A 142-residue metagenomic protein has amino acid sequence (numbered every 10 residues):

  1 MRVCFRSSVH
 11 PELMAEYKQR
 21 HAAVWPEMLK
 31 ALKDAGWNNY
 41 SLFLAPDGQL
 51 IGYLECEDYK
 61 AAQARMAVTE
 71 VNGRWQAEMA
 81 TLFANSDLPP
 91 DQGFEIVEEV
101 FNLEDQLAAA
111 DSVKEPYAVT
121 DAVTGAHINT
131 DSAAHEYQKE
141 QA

Functional and structural regions predicted by a protein language model:
R2-E16: Short glycine-/aliphatic-rich beta-strand segments at the starts of folded cytosolic domains
V3, L50, E95: A broad, low-specificity signal marking well-ordered, structured residues that form hydrophobic/aromatic
F5, Y17, H21, G52: Hydrophobic pocket/interface hotspot
L13-N38: Short amphipathic alpha-helical segments
M14, F43-L44, E55-K60, F101 (+1 more regions): Short, polar/acidic, helix-capping and beta-turn segments at strand->helix junctions that line the mouths
L29-I51, E55-E57: Short, glycine- and small/hydrophobic-rich beta-strand elements in well-ordered beta-sheets
A35, C56-F94: An amphipathic, aromatic/His-enriched active-site/gating alpha helix that lines ligand/cofactor pockets
A45, A77-A142: Glycine-rich beta-strand-turn "strand-cap" elements at beta-sheet edges
